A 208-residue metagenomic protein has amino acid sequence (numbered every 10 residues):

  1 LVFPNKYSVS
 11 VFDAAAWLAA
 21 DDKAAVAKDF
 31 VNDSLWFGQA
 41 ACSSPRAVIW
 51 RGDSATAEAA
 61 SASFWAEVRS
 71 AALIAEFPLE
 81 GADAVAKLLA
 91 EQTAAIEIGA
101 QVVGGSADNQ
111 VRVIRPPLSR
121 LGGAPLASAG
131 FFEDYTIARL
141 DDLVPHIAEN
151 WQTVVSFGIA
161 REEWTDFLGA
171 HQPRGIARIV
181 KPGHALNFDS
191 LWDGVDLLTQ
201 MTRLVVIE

Functional and structural regions predicted by a protein language model:
L1-L35: Rossmann-like NAD(P) dinucleotide-binding subdomain of oxidoreductase/dehydrogenase enzymes
L18-D21, I137-A138, I159: Short coil/turn linker and secondary-structure boundary residues
K28, W36-V155, E162-V206: NAD(P)-dependent aldehyde/semialdehyde dehydrogenase
